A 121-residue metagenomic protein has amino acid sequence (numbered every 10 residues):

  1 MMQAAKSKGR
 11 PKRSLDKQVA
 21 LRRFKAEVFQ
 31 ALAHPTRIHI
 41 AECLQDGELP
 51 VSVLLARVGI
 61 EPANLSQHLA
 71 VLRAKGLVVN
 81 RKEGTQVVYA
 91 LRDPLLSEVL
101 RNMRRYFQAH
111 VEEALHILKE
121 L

Functional and structural regions predicted by a protein language model:
M1-F24, L96-L121: Amphipathic alpha-helical dimerization/coiled-coil segments that flank or bridge DNA-binding/regulatory modules
K6, A70-V71, Y89: Intrinsic structural disorder/low-complexity segments
D16-A63, E83, V87-L96: N-terminal helix-turn-helix DNA-binding core of bacterial DNA-binding proteins
E48-L49, R73, R104-F107: Residue-level detector of secondary-structure transition/capping positions
A56, Q67, R73-A74: Alpha-helical residues within the helix-turn-helix
G59-E61, A70, F107-Q108: Contiguous, function-dense segments enriched for cysteine-driven chemistry and partner/ligand-binding capacity
